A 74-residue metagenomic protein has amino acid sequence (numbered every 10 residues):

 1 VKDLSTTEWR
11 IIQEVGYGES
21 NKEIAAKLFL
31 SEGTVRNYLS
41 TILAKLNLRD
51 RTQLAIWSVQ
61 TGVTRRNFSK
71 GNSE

Functional and structural regions predicted by a protein language model:
V1-E14, R65-S73: Regulatory hinge/linker segments at domain boundaries that couple sensory/effector modules to output domains
T6, R36, Q60: Phosphate-coordinating loops and pocket residues in cytosolic domains that bind phosphorylated ligands
I11, A26, V35, S73-E74: Intrinsically disordered, low-complexity segments enriched in glycine/proline and serine/threonine
I12-E19, S58: Short helix-to-turn junction characteristic of helix-turn-helix DNA-binding domains, especially the helix
G18-Q53: Recognition helix of helix-turn-helix DNA-binding domains
L43-E74: Basic, Lys/Arg-enriched C-terminal extension of HTH/homeodomain DNA-binding domains
